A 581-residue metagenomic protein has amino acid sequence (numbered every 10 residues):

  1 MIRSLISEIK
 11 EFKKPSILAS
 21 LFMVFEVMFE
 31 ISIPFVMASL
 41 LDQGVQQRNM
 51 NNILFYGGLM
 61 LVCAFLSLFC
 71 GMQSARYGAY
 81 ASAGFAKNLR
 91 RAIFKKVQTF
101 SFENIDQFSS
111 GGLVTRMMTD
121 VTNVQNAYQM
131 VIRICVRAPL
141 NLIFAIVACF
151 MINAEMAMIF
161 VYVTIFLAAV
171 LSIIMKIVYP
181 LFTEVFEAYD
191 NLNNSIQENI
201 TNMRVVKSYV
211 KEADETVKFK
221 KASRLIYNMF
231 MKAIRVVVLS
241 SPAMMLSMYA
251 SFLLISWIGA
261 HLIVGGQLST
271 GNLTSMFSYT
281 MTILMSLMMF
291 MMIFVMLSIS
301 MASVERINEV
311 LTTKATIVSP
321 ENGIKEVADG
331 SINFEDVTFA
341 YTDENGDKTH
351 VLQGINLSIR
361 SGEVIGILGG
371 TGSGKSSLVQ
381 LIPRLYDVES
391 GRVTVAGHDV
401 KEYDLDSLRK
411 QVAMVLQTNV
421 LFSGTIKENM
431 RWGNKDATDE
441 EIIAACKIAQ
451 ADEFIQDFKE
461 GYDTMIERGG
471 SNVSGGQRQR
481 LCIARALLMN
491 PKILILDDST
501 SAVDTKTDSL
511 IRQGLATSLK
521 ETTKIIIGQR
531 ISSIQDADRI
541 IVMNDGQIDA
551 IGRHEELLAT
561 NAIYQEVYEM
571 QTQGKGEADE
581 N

Functional and structural regions predicted by a protein language model:
M1-E30, M37, V45-L59, S74-G78 (+12 more regions): Membrane-integrated ABC transporters
E11, P15-M28, C63, F69 (+2 more regions): Transmembrane helices of ABC transporter permease
E11-K13, Y77-G78, T99-E103, T119-I132 (+8 more regions): An intracellular "coupling" helix at the cytosolic face of ABC transporter transmembrane type-1 domains
V24-S32, F65-M72, V124-A127, V131-I143 (+6 more regions): Hydrophobic alpha-helical transmembrane bundles that constitute the permease/transmembrane domains of multi-pass
Q47, A83, R91-T115, T119-V121 (+6 more regions): Short intracellular "coupling" helices and adjacent cytoplasmic loop segments at the cytosolic face of multi-pass
R48-I53, A148-Y162, K176, K232-R306 (+1 more regions): Helix-loop-helix
V327-N581: ABC-type nucleotide-binding domain
